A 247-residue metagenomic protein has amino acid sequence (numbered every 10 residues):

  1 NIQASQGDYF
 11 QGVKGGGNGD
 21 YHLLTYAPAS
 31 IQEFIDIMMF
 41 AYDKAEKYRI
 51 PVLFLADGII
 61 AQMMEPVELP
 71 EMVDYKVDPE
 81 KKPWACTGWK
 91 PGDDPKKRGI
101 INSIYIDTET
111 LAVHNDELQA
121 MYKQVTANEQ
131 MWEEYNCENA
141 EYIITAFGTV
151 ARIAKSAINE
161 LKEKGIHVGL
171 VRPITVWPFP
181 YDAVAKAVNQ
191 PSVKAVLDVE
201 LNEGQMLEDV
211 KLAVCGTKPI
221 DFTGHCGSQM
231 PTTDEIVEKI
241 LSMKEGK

Functional and structural regions predicted by a protein language model:
N1-S5, D36-M39, M63-P70, E208-K211 (+1 more regions): Short acidic, glycine/serine/threonine-rich loops at helix termini
Q3-G58: Conserved thiamine diphosphate
M39-K44, L69-M72, S156-H167, A185-Q190 (+1 more regions): Short, solvent-exposed amphipathic alpha-helical segments in soluble enzyme and RNA/protein-processing domains
R49-E134: Conformationally flexible catalytic loops at phosphate/diphosphate-handling active centers
A56-M63, G148-V150, E203, G227: Glycine-rich beta-alpha junction loops
M131-H167, V171, W177-A183: Redox- and metal-dependent alpha/beta enzyme cores, enriched for Fe-S-associated oxidoreductases and cofactor-handling
E200-K247: Peripheral docking tails and interdomain loops at the edges of cofactor- or intermediate-handling domains
